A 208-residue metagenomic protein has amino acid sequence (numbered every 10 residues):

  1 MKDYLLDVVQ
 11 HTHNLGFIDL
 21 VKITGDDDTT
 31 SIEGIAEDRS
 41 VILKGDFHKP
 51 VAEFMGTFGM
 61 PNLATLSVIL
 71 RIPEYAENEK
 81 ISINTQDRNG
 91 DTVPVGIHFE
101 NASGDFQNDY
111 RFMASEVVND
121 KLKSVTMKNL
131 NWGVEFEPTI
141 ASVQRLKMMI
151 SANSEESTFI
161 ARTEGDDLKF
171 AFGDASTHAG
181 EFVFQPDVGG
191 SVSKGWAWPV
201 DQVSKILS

Functional and structural regions predicted by a protein language model:
M1-N108, N129-S208: DNA polymerase processivity clamps
E100-D105, D109-L122, T126: Short, well-ordered, aromatic-rich surface patches in folded extracellular/luminal domains
